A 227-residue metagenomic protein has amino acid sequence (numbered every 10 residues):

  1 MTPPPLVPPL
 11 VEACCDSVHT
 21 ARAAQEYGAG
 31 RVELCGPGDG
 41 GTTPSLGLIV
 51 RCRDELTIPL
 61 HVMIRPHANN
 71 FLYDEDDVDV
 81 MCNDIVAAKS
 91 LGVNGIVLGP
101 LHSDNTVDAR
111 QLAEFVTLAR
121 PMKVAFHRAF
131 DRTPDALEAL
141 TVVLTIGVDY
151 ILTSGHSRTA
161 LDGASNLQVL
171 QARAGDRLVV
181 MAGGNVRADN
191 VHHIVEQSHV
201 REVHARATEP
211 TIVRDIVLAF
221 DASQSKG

Functional and structural regions predicted by a protein language model:
T2-S17, I64-C82, L101, A125-A136: Active-site mouth loops of central-metabolism enzymes
L6-V32, P37-T43: N-terminal pre-domain/capping segments
P9-A13, V32-L34, L60-I64, I96-L98 (+4 more regions): Hydrophobic faces of well-ordered beta-strands that scaffold small-molecule active sites in alpha/beta enzyme cores
D16-E26, L72-A87, D131-I146, L167-A182 (+1 more regions): Catalytic cores of alpha/beta
G30-T42, A87-D104, I146-G163, S198-I216: Glycine-rich phosphate-binding active-site loops on the catalytic face of alpha/beta enzymes
G41-A68, T106-A129, D162-A188, V213-G227: Alpha-helix-loop-beta-strand connector modules within alpha/beta enzyme cores
D74-I85, L91, L98-L112, V116: Metal-dependent phosphodiesterase/phospholipase catalytic core, i.e., the His/Asp/Glu-rich active-site region
F115, P121-L161: Histidine/lysine/aspartate-rich catalytic loop segments that bind and position anionic ligands
